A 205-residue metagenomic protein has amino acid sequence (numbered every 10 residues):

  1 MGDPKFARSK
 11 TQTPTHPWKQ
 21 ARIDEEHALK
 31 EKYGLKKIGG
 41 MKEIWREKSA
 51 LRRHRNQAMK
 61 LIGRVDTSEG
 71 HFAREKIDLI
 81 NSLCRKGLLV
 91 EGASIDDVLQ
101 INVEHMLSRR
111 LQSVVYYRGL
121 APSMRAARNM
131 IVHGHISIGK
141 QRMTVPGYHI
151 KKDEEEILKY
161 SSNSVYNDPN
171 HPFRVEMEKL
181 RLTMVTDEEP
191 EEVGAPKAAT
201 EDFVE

Functional and structural regions predicted by a protein language model:
M1-R118, S137, Q141-E205: Ferredoxin-like alpha/beta domains used as RNA- or RNAP-binding modules
A121-R125, H133: Beta-rich strand-turn-strand
N129: DNA-binding alpha-helical recognition surfaces that contact promoter or target DNA
